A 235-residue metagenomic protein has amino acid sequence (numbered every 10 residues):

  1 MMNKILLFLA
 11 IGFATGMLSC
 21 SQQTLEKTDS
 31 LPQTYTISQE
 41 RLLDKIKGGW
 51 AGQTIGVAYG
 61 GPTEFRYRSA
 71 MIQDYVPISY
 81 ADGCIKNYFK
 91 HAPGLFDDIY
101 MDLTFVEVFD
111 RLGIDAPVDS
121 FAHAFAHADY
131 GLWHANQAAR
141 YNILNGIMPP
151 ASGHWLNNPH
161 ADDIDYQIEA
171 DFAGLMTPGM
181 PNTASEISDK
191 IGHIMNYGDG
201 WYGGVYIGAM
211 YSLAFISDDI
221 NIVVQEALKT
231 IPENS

Functional and structural regions predicted by a protein language model:
M1-M2: N-terminal secretory signal peptides that target proteins for export/translocation
I5-A14: Sec-dependent N-terminal signal peptides
G16-S19: C-terminal motif of bacterial Sec signal peptides marking the signal peptidase cleavage site
Q22-S235: Structured, active/binding-site neighborhoods that engage oxygen-rich ligands
